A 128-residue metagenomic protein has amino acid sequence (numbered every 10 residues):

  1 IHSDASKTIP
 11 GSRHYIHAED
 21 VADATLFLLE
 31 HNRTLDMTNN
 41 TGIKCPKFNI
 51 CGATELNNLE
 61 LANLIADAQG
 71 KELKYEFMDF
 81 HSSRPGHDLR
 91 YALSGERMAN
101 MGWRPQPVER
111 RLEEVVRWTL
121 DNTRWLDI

Functional and structural regions predicted by a protein language model:
I1-I128: C-terminal substrate-binding subdomain of Rossmann-fold SDR/epimerase-dehydratase oxidoreductases
